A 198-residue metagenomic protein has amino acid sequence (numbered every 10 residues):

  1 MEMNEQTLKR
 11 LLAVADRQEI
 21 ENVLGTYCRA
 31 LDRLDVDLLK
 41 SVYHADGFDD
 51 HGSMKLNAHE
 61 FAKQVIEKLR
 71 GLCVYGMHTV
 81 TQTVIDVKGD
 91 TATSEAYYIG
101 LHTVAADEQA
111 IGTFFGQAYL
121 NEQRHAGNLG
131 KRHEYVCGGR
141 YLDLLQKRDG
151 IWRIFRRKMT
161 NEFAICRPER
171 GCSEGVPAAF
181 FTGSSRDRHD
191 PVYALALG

Functional and structural regions predicted by a protein language model:
M1-R29, R33, S41: Short, low-complexity N-terminal intrinsically disordered segments enriched in polar/charged residues
E2, T93-E95, G138-G175: Short beta-strand edge/turn micro-motifs at domain boundaries
Q18, V74-G76, E134-V136: Transmembrane beta-barrel outer-membrane domains
L31, Y43, Y98-G100, K158-N161: Short beta-strand segments enriched in hydrophobic/aromatic residues within well-folded beta-rich domains
V36-L120: A solvent-exposed, acidic/Ser-Thr-rich amphipathic alpha-helical stretch
H78-T81, C137-Y141: Short beta-strand or tight-loop elements that sit immediately N-terminal to catalytic metal-binding acidic residues
T103-E134, G183-R186, D190: Mixed-charge, low-complexity intrinsically disordered segments
M159-A164, G171-G198: A hydrophobic membrane-anchoring alpha-helix module
